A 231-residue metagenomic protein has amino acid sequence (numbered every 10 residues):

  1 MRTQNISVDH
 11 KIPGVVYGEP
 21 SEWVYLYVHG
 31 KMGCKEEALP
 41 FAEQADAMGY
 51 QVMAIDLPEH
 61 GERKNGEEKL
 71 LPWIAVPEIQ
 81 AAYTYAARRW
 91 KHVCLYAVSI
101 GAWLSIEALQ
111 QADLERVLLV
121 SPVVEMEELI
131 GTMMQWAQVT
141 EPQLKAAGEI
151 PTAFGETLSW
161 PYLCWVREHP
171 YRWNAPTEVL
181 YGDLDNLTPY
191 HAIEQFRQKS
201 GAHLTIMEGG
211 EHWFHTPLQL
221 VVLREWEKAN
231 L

Functional and structural regions predicted by a protein language model:
M1-E19: N-terminal cap/lid segment of alpha/beta-hydrolase-fold proteins
E22-G30: Short beta-strand element of the alpha/beta-hydrolase
K31-E43, H191: The serine-hydrolase catalytic nucleophile loop
A45-K64: Conserved alpha/beta-hydrolase
H60-A87: Catalytic nucleophile-loop/oxyanion-hole region of alpha/beta-hydrolase and closely related hydrolase-like folds
L95-A97, V120: Short beta-strand immediately N-terminal to the catalytic nucleophile in serine-hydrolase-like folds
A97-S105: Gly/Ala-rich beta-loop-alpha elbow adjacent to hydrolase catalytic centers
D113-I206, E211-L231: The alpha/beta-hydrolase serine catalytic core
